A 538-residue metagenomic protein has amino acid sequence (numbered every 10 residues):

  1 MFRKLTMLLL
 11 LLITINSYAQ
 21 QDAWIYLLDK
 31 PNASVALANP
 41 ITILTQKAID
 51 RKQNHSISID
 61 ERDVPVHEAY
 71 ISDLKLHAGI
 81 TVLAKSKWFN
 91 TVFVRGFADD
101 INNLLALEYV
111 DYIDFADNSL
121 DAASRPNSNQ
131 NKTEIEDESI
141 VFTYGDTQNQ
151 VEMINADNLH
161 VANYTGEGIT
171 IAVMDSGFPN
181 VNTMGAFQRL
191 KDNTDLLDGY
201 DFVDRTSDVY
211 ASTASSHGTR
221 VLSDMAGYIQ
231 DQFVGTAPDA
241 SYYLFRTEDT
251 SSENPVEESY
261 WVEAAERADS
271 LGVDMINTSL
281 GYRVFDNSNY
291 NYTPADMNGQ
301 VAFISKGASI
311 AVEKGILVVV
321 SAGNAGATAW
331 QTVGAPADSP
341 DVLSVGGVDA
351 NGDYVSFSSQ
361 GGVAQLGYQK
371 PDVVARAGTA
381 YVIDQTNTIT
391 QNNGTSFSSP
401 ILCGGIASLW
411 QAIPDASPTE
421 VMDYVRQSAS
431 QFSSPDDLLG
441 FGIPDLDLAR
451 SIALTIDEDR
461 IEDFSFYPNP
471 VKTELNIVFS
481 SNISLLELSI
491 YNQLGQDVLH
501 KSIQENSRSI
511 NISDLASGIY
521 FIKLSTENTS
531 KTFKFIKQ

Functional and structural regions predicted by a protein language model:
M1-D22, I456, N469, T532: Bacterial Sec-dependent N-terminal signal peptides
Q20, L37, Y112, T147 (+9 more regions): Subtilisin-like serine protease catalytic core
Q20-K132: Inhibitory N-terminal propeptides of secreted protease zymogens
Q148, L271-N277, A380, Q411-F464 (+1 more regions): C-terminal subdomain of the subtilisin-like protease fold in secreted/lumenal serine endopeptidases
N193-T194, V203, A350-S396: Catalytic-core environment of secreted peptidases
L222, F245-D249, T332, V373 (+1 more regions): Hydrolase catalytic cores
A268-M297, S321: Short acidic, glycine-rich surface-loop motifs adjacent to enzyme active sites
D459-Y467, V471-Q538: C-terminal outer-membrane/trafficking sorting elements
